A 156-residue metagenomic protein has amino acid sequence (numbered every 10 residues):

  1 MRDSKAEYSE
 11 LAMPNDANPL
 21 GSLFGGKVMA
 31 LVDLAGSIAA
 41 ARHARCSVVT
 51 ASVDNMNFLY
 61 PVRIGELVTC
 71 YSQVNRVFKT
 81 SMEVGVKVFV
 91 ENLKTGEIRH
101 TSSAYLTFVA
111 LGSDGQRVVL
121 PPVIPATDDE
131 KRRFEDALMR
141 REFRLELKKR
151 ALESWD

Functional and structural regions predicted by a protein language model:
R2, A6-E7, R63-L67, N75-D156: HotDog/MaoC-like acyl-thioester-processing domains
E10-L11, D33: Amphipathic, well-packed alpha-helical segments that form the structural scaffold of globular domains
N15: Catalytic core of tubulin tyrosine ligase-like
G21: Anion-recognition interface
K27-R45: Active-site helix/loop of acyl-thioester processing domains in fatty-acid/polyketide metabolism, spanning hotdog-fold
R45-P61: Small beta-barrel nucleic-acid-binding modules, principally OB-folds
